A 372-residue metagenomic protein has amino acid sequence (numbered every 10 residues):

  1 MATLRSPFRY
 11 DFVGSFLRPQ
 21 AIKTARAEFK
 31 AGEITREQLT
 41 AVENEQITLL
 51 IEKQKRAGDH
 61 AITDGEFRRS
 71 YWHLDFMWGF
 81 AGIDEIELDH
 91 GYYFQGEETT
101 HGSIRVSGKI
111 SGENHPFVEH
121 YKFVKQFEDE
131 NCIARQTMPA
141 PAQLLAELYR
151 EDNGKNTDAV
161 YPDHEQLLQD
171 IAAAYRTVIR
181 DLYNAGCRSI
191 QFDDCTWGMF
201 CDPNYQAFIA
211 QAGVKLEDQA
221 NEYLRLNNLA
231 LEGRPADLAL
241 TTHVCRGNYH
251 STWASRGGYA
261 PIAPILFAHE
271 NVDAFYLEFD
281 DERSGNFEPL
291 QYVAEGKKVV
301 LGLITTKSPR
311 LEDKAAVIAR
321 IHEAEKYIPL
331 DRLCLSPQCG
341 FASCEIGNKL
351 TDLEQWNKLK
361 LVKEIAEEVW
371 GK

Functional and structural regions predicted by a protein language model:
M1-K372: Domain-level signal for soluble alpha/beta catalytic cores
